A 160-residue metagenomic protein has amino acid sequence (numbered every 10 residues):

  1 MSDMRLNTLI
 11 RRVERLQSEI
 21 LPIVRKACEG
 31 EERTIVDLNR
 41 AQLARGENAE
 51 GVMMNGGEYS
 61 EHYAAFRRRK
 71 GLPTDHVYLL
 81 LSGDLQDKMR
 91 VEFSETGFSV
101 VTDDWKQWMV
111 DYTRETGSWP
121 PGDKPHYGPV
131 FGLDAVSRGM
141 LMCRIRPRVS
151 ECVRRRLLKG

Functional and structural regions predicted by a protein language model:
M1-G160: Short, Lys/Arg-rich flexible segments
